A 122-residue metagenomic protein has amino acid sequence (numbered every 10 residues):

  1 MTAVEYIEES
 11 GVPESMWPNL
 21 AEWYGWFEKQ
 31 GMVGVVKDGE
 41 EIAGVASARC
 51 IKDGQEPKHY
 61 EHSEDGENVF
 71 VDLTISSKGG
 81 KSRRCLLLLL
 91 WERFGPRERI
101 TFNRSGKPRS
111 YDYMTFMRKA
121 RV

Functional and structural regions predicted by a protein language model:
M1-A21: Short amphipathic alpha-helix that is part of the acyltransferase structural core
E5-E8, M32-E41, S63-G66: A broad, low-specificity signal for short, low-complexity segments enriched in glycine/proline and polar/charged
I7, Y24-F27, L89-G95: Hydrophobic, Leu/Ile/Phe/Ala-enriched alpha-helical segments that form helix-helix packing faces
P13, V33-V36, A46, R97 (+1 more regions): Compositionally biased, intrinsically disordered low-complexity regions
E14-L20, A46-A48, K52, G80 (+1 more regions): General structural signal for secondary-structure boundaries
A21-G44, R49-K52: A short helix-loop-beta-strand connector motif used in the catalytic cores of GNAT acetyltransferases and, in some
G54-R118: Acyl-donor binding region in acyl/amide transferases
A120-V122: Short, charged interaction patches at domain edges and termini
